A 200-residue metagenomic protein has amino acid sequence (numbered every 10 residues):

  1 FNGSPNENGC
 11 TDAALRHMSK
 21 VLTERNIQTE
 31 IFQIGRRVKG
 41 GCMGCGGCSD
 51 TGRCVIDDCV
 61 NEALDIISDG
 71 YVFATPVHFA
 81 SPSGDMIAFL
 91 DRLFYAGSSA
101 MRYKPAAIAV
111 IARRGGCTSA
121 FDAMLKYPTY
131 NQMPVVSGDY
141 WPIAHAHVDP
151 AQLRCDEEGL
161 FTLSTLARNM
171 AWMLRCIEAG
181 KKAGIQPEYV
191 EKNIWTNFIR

Functional and structural regions predicted by a protein language model:
F1-A96, L153-R200: N-terminal beta1-alpha1-beta2 submodule of the flavodoxin-like/Rossmannoid cofactor-binding fold
R37-G40, I143-H147: A short acidic, often aromatic-flanked loop/helix-cap motif at beta-alpha or helix-coil junctions that lines enzyme
G84-D85, G97-A146, E157-T162: Short, glycine-/small-residue-rich phosphate/pyrophosphate-handling segment
H147-L153: General secondary-structure propensity
